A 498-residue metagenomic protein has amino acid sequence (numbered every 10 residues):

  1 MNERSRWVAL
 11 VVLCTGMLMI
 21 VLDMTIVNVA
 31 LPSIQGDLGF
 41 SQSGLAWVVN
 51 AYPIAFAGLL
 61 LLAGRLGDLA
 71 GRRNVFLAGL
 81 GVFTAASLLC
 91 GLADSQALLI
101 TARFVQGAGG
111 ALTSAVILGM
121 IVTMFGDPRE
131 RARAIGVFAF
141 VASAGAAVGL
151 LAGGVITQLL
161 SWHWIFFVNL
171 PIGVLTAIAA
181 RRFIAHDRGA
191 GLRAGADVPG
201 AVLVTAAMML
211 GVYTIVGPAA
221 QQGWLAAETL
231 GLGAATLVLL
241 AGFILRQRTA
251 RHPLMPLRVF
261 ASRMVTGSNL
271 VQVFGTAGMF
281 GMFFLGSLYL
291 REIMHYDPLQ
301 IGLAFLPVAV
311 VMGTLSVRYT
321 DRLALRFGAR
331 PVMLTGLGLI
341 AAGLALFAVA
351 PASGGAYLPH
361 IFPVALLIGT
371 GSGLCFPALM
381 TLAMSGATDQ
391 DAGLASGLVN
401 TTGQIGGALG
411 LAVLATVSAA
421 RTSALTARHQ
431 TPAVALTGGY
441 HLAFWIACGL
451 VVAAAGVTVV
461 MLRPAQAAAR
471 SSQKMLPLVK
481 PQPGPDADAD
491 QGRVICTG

Functional and structural regions predicted by a protein language model:
M1-R182, F327, M333, A345-V349 (+1 more regions): Transmembrane-helix bundle of Major Facilitator Superfamily
M1-R4, A190, M461-G498: Intrinsic disorder in cytosolic terminal tails and internal cytosolic loops of multi-pass membrane transporters
R6-V29, Q42, P199, L225-A235 (+4 more regions): 12-transmembrane solute porter fold
I34-Q35, L66-G67, A152-L160, I215 (+4 more regions): Interfacial helix-cap and linker-helix signal at transmembrane-aqueous boundaries of multi-pass secondary transporters
Q96, A190-R193, P218-W224, G354-G355: Membrane-interface helix caps and helix-loop-helix hairpins in membrane proteins
M120, M124, V155, A179 (+7 more regions): A residue-level signal for alpha-helical anchor/packing sites in multi-pass solute transporters
L170-G189, T205-G217, A235-A250, A454-P464: C-terminal membrane-cytosol helix-exit motif in multi-pass small-molecule transporters
A185-V202, T249-L257, Q466-P477: Flexible cytoplasmic inter-helical loops of multi-pass small-molecule transporters
